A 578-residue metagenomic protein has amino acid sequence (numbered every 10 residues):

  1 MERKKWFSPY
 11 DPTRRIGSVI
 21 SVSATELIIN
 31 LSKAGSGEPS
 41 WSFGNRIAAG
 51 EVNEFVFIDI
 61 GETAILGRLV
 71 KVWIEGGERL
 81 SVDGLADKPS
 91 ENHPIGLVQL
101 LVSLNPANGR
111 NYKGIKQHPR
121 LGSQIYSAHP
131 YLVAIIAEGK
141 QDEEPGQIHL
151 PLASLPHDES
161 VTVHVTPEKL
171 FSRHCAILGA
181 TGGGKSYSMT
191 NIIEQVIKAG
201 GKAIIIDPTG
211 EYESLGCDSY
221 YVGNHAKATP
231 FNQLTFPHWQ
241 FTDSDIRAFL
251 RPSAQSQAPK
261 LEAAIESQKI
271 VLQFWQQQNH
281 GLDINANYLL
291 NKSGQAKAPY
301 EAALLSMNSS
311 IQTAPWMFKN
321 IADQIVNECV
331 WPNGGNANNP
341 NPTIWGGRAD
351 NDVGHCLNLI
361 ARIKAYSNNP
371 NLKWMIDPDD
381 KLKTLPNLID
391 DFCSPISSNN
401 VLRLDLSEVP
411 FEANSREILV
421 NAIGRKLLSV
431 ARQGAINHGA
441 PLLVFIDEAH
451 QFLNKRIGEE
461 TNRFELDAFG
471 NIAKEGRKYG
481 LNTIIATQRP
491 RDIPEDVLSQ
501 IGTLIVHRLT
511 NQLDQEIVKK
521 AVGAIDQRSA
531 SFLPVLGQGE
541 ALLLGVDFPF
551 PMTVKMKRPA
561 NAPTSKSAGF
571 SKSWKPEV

Functional and structural regions predicted by a protein language model:
M1-L178, S188, I192, N437-A440 (+1 more regions): Basic- and hydrophobic-enriched, low-structure N-terminal and domain-boundary segments that flank ATP-binding catalytic
Q147-K227, F236, L543, S565 (+1 more regions): Glycine-rich phosphate-binding loop of nucleotide-binding enzymes
E168-L170, Q195-A199, S214, S394-S397 (+4 more regions): Conserved catalytic network of the ASCE P-loop NTPase/AAA+ motor domain
G183, E211, F411, Q451-F452 (+1 more regions): Residues immediately C-terminal
G200-I204, S398-V401, G439-L443, Y479-I484: Loop/turn-to-beta-strand initiation segments
S214, H238-A468: P-loop NTPase motor domains
Q240, R247, P252, E465-L466 (+2 more regions): Conserved ATP-driven motor cores of ASCE-family P-loop NTPases powering translocation/secretion/packaging/pilus
T313, K319-N320, E328-N333, G539-V578: Conserved P-loop NTPase motor module
